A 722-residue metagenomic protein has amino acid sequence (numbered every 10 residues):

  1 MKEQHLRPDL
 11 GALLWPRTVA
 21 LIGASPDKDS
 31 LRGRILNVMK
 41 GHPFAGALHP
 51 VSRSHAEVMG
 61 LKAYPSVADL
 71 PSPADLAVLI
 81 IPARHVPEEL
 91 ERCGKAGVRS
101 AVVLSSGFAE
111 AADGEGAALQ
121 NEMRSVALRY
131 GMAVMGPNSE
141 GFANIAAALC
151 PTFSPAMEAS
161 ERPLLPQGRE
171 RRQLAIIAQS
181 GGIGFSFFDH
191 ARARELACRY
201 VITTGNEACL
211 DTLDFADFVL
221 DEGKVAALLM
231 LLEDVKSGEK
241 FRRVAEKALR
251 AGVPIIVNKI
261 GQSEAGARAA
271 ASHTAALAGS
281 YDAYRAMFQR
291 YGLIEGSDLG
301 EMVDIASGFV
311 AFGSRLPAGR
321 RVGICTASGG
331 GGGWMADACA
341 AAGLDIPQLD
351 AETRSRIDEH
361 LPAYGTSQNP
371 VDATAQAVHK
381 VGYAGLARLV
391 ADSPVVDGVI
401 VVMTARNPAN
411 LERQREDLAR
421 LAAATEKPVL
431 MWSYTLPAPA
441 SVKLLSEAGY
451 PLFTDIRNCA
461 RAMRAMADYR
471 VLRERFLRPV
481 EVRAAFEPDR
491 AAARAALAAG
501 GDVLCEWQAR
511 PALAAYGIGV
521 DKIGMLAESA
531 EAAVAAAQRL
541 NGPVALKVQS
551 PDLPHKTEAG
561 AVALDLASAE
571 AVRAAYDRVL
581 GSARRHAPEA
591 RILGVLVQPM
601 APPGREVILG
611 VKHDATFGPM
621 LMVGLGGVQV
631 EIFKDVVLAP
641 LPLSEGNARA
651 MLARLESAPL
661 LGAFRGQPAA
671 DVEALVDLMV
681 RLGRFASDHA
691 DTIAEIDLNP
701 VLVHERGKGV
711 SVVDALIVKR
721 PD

Functional and structural regions predicted by a protein language model:
M1-D722: Catalytic-core regions of core metabolic enzymes, especially those transforming organic acids/acyl-group intermediates
